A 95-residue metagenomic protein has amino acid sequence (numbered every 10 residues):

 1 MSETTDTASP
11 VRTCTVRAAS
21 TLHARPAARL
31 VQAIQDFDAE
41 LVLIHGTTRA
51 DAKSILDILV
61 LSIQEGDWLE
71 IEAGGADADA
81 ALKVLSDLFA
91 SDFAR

Functional and structural regions predicted by a protein language model:
M1-D6, S20, T47: Intrinsically disordered/low-complexity terminal segments and short unstructured peptides
S2-T7, L69-A73, D77-R95: C-terminal binding/interaction regions
T4-A8, Q32-Q35: Short amphipathic alpha-helical segments, especially helix-boundary/capping motifs
T7-A18: Short amphipathic
T21-A24, A28-V84: Amphipathic, hydrophobic secondary-structure cores in small proteins
